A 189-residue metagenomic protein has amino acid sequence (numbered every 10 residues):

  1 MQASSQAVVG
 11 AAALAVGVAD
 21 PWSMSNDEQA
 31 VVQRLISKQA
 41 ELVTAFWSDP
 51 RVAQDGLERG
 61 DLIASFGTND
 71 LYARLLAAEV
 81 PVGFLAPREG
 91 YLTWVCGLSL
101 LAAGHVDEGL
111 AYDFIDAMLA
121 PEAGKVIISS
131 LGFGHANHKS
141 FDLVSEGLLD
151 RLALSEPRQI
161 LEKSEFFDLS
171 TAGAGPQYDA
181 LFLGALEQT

Functional and structural regions predicted by a protein language model:
M1-G10, A117-F141: Periplasmic-binding protein-like
M1-G56: Extracytoplasmic ligand-binding site segments that recognize negatively charged/polar headgroups
M1-Q2, A11, A45-F46, I63-G67 (+2 more regions): Structural recognition of the beta-strand scaffold that forms the well-ordered cores of secreted hydrolase catalytic
A13-V18, V95-D107, V126: A bilobed periplasmic-binding-protein/Venus flytrap-type ligand-binding module shared by bacterial periplasmic
Q29-Q39, A78-A102: Periplasmic-binding protein-like
A53-Q54, L62, Y72, G124: Short, hydrophobic alpha-helical packing/hinge segments within bilobed ligand-binding/sensory domains
E58, A64-P81: A ligand-binding cleft/hinge motif common to bilobed small-molecule-binding domains
K125-T189: C-terminal capping/gating helix-and-loop segments adjacent to ligand/active sites or protein-protein/ligand interfaces
